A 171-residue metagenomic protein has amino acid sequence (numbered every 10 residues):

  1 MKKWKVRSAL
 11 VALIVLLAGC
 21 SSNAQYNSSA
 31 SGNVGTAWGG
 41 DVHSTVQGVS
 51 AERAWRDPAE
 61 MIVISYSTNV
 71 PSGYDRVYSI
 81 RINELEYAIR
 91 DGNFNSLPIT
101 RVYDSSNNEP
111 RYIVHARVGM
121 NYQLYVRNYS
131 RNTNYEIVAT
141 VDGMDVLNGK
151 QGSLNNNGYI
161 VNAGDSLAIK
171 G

Functional and structural regions predicted by a protein language model:
K5-S8, C20-G171: Intrinsically disordered, low-complexity segments enriched in small/polar residues
